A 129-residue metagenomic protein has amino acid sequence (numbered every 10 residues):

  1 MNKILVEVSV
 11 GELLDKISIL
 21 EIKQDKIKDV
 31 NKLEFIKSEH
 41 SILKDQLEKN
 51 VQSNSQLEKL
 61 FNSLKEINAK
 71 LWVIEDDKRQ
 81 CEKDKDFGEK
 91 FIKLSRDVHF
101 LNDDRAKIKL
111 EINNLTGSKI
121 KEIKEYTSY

Functional and structural regions predicted by a protein language model:
M1-Y129: Extended, charge-rich alpha-helical interface modules
